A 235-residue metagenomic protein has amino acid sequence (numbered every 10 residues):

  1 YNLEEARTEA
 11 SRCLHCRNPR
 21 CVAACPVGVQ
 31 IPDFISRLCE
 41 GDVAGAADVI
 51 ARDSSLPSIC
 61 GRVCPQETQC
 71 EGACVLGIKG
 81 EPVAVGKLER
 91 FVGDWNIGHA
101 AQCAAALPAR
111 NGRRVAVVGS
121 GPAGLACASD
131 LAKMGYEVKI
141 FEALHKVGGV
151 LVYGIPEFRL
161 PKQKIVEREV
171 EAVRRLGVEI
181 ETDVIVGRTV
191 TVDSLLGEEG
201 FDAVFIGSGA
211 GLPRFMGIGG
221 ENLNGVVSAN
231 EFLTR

Functional and structural regions predicted by a protein language model:
Y1-A10, V29-R62, K79-A109: Ferredoxin-type iron-sulfur electron-transfer modules in oxidoreductases and energy-metabolism complexes
H15-E40, I59-V92, K139, K146 (+1 more regions): Iron-sulfur cluster-binding cysteine motifs and their immediate structural context in ferredoxin-like electron-transfer
A47-S54, L88, L151-F201: N-terminal Rossmann-like dinucleotide/flavin-binding domain of flavoprotein oxidoreductases that bind FAD/FMN
S55, G121-P122, K146: Residue-level detector of alpha-helix initiation sites
V92-A109, R168-R188, P213-R235: Glycine-rich dinucleotide-binding loop and its adjacent helix/turn
R114-K139: N-terminal Rossmann-like FAD-binding beta1-loop-alpha1 element of flavoenzymes
Y136-V152: Glycine-rich FAD pyrophosphate-binding loop
F201-A203, G207-R214, F232: Glycine-/small-residue-rich beta->alpha transition segments that form the dinucleotide
